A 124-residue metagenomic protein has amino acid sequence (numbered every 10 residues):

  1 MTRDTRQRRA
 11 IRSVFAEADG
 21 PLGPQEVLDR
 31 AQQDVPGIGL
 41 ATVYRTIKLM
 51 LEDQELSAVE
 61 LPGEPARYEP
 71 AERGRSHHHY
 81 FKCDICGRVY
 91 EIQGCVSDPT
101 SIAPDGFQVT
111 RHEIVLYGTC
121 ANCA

Functional and structural regions predicted by a protein language model:
M1-S13: Short alpha-helical segments that sit at the start of domains
I11-P21: Short amphipathic alpha-helical interface segments
G23-P36: DNA-recognition alpha helix
G39-L40: Short coil turns linking two alpha-helices in DNA-binding domains
V43-Q54: Basic amphipathic alpha-helical segments that dock to polyanions
E55-A124: Non-DNA-binding regulatory cores of transcription-related proteins, predominantly C-terminal effector-binding
